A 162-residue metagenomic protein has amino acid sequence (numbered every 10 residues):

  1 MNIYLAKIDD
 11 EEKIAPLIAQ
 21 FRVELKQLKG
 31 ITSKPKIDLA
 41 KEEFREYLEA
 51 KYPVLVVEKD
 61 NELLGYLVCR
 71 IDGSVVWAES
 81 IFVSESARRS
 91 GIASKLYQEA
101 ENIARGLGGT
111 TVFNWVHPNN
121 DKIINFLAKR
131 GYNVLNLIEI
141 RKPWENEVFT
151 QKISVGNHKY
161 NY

Functional and structural regions predicted by a protein language model:
M1-L17: A short beta-loop-alpha structural element at the N-terminal edge of CoA-dependent acyl/N-acetyltransferase catalytic
N2, R22-E43: Conserved GNAT-fold acetyl-CoA-binding loop/helix
E42-V56, W77: A short helix-loop-beta-strand connector motif used in the catalytic cores of GNAT acetyltransferases and, in some
V56, E62-R70, W77-F82: Conserved beta-strand in the GNAT
E62-G65, K122, V134: Glycine-rich acetyl-CoA-binding "A-motif" of GNAT/NAT acetyltransferases
V83, R89-N102, N125, K129: Conserved acetyl-CoA-binding loop-helix of GNAT-fold acetyltransferases
A104-V116: Conserved GNAT acetyl-CoA-binding A-motif
N114-I123, E145: Conserved beta-strand-loop-alpha-helix junction that forms the acyl-donor binding cleft
